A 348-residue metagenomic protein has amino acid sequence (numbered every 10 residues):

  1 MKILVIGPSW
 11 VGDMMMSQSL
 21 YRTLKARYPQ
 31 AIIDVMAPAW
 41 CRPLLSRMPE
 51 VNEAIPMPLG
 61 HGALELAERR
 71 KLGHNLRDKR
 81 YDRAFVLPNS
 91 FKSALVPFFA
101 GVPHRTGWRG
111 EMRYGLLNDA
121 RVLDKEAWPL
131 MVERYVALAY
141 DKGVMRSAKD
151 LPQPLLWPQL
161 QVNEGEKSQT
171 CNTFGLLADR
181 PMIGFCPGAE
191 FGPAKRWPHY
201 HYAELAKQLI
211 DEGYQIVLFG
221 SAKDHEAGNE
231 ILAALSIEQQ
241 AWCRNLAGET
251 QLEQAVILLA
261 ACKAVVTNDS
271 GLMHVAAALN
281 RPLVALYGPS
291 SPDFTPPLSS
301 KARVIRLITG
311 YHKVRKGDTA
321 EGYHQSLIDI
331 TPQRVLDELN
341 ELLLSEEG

Functional and structural regions predicted by a protein language model:
M1-G348: Catalytic machinery of carbohydrate-active enzymes, primarily nucleotide-sugar-dependent glycosyltransferases
